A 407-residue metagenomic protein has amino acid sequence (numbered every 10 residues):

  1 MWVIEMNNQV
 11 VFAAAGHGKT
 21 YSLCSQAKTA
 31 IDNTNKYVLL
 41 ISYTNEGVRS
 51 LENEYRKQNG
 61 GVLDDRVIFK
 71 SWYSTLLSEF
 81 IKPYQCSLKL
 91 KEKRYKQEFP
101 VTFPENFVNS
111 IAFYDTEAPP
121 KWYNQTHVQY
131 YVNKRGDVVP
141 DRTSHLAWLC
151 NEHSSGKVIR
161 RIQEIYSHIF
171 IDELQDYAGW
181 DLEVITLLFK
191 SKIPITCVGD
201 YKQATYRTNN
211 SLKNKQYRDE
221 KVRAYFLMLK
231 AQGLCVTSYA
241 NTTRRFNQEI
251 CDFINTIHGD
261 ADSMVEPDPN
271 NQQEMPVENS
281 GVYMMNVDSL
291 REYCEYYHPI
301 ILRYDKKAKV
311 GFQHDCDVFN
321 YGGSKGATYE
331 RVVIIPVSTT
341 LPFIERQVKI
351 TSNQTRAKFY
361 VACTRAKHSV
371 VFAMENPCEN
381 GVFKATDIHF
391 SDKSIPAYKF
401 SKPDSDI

Functional and structural regions predicted by a protein language model:
M1-I407: The feature marks helicase ATPase cores and/or their adjacent C-terminal helical subdomains in SF1/SF2/AAA+ helicases
